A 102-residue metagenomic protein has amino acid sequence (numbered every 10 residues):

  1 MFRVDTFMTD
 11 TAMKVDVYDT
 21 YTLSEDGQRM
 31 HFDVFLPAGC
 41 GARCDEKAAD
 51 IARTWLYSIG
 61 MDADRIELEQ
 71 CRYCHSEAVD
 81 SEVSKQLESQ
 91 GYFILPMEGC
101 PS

Functional and structural regions predicted by a protein language model:
M1-M30: Short, charged/polar N-terminal "headpieces" of proteins
M1-T11, A38-D45, M61: Short, mixed-charge, low-aromatic patches
F2, F7, F32-F35, Y73 (+1 more regions): Phenylalanine-focused residue identity feature
T9-M13, R29, D33, G60 (+2 more regions): Residue-level signal for well-ordered alpha-helical segments
L23-E25, P37-G41, M97-G99: Generic structural motif
Q28-S58: Short, flexible N-terminal segments of the mature chain
I51-S102: Acidic, low-complexity intrinsically disordered segments
